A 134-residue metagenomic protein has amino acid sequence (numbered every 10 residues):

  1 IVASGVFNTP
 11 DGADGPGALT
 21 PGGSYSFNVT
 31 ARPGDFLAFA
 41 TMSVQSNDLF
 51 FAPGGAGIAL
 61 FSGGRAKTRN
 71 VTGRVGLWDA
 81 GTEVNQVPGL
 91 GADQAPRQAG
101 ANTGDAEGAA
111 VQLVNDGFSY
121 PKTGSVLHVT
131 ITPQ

Functional and structural regions predicted by a protein language model:
I1-G55: Structured domain cores in non-transmembrane regions
D11-D14, D35, D48, D79 (+3 more regions): Acidic-enriched, low-complexity/disordered segments with a strong bias for Aspartate over Glutamate
T30-R32, F61, G76-W78, T130-Q134: A structural detector for beta-sheet-dominated domains
N47-R97: An exposed acidic His-Trp-rich patch
E83-Q134: Activation corresponds to long, low-complexity, non-globular regions
